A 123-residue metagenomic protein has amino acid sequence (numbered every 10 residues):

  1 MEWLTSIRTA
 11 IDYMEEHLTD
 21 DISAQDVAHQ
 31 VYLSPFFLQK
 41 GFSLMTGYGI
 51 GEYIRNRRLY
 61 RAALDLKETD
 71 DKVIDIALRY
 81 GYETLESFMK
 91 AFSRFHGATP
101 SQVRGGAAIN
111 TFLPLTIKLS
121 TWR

Functional and structural regions predicted by a protein language model:
M1-W3, K90-R123: …primarily DNA-binding HTH/wHTH and HhH modules…
R8, D12-Q25, L44-Y80, G106-R123: Terminal helix-turn-helix DNA-binding modules in bacterial transcription factors
I11-E16, A28-H29, F37, K90: Recognition helices and adjacent regulatory flanks at domain boundaries
V31, Y80-G81: Core residues of bacterial helix-turn-helix
S34-P35, E83-T84: Short coil turns linking two alpha-helices in DNA-binding domains
L38, F42, S87-F88, F92: Short hydrophobic/aromatic patch on the recognition helix
